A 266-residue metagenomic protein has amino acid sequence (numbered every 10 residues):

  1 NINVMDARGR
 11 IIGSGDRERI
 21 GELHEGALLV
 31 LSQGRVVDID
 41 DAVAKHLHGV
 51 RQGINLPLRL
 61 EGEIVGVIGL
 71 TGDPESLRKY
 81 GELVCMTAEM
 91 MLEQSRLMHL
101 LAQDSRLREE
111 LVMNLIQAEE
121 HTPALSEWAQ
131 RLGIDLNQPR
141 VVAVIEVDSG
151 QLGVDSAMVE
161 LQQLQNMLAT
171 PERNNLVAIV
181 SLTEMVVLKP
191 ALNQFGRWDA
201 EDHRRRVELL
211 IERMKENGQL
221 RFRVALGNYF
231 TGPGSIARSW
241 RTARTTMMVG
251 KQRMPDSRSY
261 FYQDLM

Functional and structural regions predicted by a protein language model:
N1-M113, Q219: Alpha-helical/coil-rich non-catalytic "connector" segments in signaling and regulatory proteins
I2-N3, R78-L92, E120-Q130, M167-A169 (+1 more regions): Short N-terminal helix-initiation segments at or just after the protein's N-terminus
R19, A118, A157: Charged, low-complexity surface patches
Q33-G34, M113-S126, M254: Short loop/turn hinge sites at secondary-structure boundaries
M90, Q94-L97, Q117-A118, T170 (+2 more regions): A structural signal for alpha-helix termini and helix-coil/disorder junctions
L111-Q117, G150, F230: Short regulatory/linker helices and ligand/cofactor-binding micro-motifs at input modules
T122-M266: Cytosolic nucleotide-utilizing catalytic cores of signal-transduction proteins
